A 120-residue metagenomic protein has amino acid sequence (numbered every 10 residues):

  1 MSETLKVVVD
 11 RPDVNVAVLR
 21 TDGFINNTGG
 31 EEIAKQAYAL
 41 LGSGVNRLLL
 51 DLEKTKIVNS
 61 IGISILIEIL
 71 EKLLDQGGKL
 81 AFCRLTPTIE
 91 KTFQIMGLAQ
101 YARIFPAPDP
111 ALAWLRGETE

Functional and structural regions predicted by a protein language model:
E3-K35: STAS-typified acidic loop motif
F24-A102: Amphipathic alpha-helical interaction surfaces in cytosolic regulatory modules
R103-A107: Short acidic-hydrophobic, aromatic-tinged amphipathic segments that line or gate anion-handling sites
W114-L115: Short, Lys/Arg-rich amphipathic alpha-helical interaction segments that bind nucleic acids or acidic protein surfaces
E118-E120: The C-terminal output helix
